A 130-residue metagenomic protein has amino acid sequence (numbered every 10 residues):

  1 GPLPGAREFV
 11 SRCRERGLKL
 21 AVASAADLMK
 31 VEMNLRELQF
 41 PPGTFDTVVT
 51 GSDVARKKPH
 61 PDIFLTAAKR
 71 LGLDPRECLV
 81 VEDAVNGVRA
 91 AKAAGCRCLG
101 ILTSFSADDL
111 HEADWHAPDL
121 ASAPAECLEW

Functional and structural regions predicted by a protein language model:
G1-V22, L28-E32, R76: Short, acidic loop-to-helix structural element flanking the phosphoryl-transfer center in phosphate-processing enzymes
D27-M29, M33-W130: Asp-based, Mg2+/Mn2+-dependent phosphohydrolase catalytic module
